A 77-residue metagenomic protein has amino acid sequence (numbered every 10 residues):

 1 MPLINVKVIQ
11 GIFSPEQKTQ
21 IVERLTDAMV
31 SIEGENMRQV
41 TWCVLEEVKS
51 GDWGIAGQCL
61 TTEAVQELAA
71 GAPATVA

Functional and structural regions predicted by a protein language model:
P2-A77: A domain-level signal for the structural core that forms small-molecule/cofactor-binding pockets and catalytic centers
